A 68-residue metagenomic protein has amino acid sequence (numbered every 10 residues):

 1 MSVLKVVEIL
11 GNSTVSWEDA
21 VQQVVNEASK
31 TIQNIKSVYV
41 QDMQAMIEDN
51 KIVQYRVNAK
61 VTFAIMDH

Functional and structural regions predicted by a protein language model:
M1-S2, H68: Compositionally biased, disordered extreme N-termini, encompassing classical targeting presequences
S2-I35: Short, well-ordered alpha-helical segments
G11-S13, D42, A59, F63-I65: Flexible glycine-/small-residue-rich
S37-Y39: Short beta-strand elements
D49-H68: C-terminal structural segments of small proteins and small subunits
